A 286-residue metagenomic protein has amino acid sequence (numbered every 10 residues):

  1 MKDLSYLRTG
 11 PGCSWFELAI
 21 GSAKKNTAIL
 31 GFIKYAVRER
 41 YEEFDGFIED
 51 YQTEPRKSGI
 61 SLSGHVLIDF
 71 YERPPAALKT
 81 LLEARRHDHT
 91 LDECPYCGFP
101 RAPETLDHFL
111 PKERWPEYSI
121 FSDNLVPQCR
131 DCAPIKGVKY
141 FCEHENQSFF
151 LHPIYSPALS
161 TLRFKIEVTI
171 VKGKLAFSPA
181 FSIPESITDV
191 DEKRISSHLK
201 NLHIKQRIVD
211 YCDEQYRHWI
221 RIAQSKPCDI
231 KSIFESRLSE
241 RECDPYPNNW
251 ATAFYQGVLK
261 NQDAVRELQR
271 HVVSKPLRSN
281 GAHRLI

Functional and structural regions predicted by a protein language model:
M1-I20, D191-I286: C-terminal, charged low-complexity interaction regions
M1-L4, F44-Y51, L125, C132-K136 (+1 more regions): Short N-terminal secondary-structure initiator segments
K2-L82: N-terminal accessory alpha/beta regions
R73-P74, F121, N261: Polar helix-capping/helix-linker motif
L78-R85, E113-S119: Short, intrinsically disordered, charge-biased short linear motifs at domain edges
E83-T105, C129: Short cysteine-rich loop/turn motifs with clustered Cys
P103-S186: Glycine- and acidic-residue-rich phosphate-binding/metal-coordinating active-site segment common to enzymes that handle
